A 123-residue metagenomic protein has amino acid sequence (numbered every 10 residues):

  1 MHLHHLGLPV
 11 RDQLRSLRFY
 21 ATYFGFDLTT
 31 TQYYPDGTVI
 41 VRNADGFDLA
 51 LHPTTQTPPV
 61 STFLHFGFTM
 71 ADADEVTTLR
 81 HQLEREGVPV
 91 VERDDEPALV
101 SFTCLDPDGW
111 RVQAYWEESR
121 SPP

Functional and structural regions predicted by a protein language model:
M1, T57-V60: Short, flexible turn/loop "capping" segments at secondary-structure junctions
M1-R15, F66-F68, S119-P123: N-terminal beta-strand motif that seeds the catalytic metal site of vicinal oxygen chelate
H5-G7, I40, A50, H65-G67 (+1 more regions): Short aromatic/hydrophobic contact patches that present stacked aromatics for nucleic-acid/ligand binding
L8-L49: Core segments of cupin and vicinal oxygen chelate
R15, D74-T78: Short, conserved charged micro-motifs
Q32-Y34, T57-P58, D94-P97: A short beta-turn/loop motif at secondary-structure boundaries
I40, R80-H81, R85-P123: Vicinal oxygen chelate
